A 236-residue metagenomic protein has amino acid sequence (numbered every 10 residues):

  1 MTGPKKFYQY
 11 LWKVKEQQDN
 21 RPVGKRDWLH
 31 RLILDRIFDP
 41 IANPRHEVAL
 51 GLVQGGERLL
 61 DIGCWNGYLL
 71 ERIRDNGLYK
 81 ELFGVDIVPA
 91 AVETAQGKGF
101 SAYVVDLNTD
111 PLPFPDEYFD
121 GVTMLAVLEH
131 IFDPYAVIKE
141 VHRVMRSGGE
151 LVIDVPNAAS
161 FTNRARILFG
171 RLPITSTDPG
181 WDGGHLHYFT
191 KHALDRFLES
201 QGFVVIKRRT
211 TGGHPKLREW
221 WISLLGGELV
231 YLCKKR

Functional and structural regions predicted by a protein language model:
M1-P115, G121, I138, R208-E219 (+1 more regions): Conserved N-terminal segment of class I S-adenosyl-L-methionine
A102, L151-V152: A short hydrophobic/small-residue beta-strand
G121-V127: A short beta-strand submotif of the Rossmann-like class I SAM-dependent methyltransferase core that lines
F132-A136, N163: Short N-terminal helix/helix-N-cap motif within the alpha/beta-hydrolase-1
Y135-E150: A short glycine-rich, Lys/Arg-flanked "PGG" loop and its adjoining helix->strand segment in the class I
V152-I174: Conserved class I S-adenosyl-L-methionine
T175-A193: Acceptor-substrate binding/catalytic loop of class I
K191-T211, K235: A SAM-dependent methyltransferase catalytic signature shared across enzymes that methylate proteins
